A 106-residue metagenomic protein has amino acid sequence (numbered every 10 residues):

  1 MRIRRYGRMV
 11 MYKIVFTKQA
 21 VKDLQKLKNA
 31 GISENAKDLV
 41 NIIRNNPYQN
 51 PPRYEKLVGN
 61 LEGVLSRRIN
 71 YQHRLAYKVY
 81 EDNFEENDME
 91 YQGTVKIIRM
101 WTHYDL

Functional and structural regions predicted by a protein language model:
M1-K13, Q19-Q25, E34, I69-R74 (+1 more regions): Enriched for short, Lys/Arg-rich terminal
F16-N50: N-terminal first-folded block
N41-R68: A short, surface-exposed loop/turn module that caps and links secondary-structure elements
